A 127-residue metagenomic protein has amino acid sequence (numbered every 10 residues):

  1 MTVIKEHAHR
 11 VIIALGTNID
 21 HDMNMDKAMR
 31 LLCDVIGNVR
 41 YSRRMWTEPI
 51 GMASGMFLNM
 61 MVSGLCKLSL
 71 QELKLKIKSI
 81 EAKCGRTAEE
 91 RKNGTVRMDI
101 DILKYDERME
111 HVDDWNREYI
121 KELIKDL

Functional and structural regions predicted by a protein language model:
T2-C33, S42-E48: N-terminal beta1-alpha1 ligand-phosphate binding loop
K5-H7, L32-G37, T47, S69 (+3 more regions): Conserved subregion of the PPM/PP2C metallophosphatase catalytic domain
V11, L15, Y41, M60-G64 (+1 more regions): A structural signal for short, well-ordered beta-strand segments
D20, S42, I50-L58, Q71-K74 (+1 more regions): Flexible, gly/pro- and Lys/Arg-enriched active-site loops
D26-L68: Short, surface-exposed acidic-centric catalytic microdomains
